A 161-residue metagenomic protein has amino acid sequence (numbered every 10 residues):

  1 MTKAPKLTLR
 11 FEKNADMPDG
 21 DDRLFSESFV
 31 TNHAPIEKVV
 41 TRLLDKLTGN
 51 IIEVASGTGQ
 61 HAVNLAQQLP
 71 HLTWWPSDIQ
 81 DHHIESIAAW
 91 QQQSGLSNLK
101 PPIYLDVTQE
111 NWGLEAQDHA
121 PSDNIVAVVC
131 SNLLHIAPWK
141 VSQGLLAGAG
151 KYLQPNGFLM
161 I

Functional and structural regions predicted by a protein language model:
T2-L47: Class I SAM-dependent methyltransferase Rossmann-like catalytic core, especially the SAM/SAH-binding loop
L47-G57: Conserved class I S-adenosyl-L-methionine
I52, N64-L114: Class I SAM-dependent methyltransferase SAM/SAH-binding core
N111-D123: Short amphipathic alpha-helix with an adjacent loop that forms part of the alpha/beta core around
V129: A conserved beta-strand element that flanks and buttresses the S-adenosyl-L-methionine
I136-A149: A short, conserved alpha-helix within the catalytic core of class I
N156-I161: Conserved beta-strand signature within the Rossmann-like core of class I S-adenosyl-L-methionine
